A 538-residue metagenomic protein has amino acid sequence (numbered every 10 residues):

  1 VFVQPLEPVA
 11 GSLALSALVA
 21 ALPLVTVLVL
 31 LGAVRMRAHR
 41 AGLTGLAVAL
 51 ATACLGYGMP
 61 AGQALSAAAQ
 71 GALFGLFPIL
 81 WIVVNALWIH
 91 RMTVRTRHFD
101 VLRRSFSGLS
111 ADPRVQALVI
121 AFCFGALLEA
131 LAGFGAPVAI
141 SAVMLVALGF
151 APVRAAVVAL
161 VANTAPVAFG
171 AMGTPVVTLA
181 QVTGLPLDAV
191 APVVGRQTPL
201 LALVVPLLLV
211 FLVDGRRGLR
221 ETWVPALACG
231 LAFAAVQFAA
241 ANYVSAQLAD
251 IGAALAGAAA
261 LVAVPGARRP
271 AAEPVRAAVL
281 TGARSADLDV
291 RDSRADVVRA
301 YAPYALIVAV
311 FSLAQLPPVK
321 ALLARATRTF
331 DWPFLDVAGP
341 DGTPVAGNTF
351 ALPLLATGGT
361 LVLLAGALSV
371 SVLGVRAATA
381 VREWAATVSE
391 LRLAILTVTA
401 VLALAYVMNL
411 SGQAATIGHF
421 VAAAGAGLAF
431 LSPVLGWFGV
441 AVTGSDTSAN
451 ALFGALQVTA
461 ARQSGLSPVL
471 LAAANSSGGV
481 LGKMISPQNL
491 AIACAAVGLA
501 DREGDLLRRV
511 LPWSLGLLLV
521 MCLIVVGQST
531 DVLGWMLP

Functional and structural regions predicted by a protein language model:
P8-L22, G75-I79, L131-P137, A189-L203 (+4 more regions): Structural signature of hydrophobic alpha-helical transmembrane segments
V19-L28, M36-Y57, L80-A86, A226 (+6 more regions): Hydrophobic mid-bilayer segments of alpha-helices in multi-pass membrane transport proteins, especially secondary
F77-I79, H90-R97, L127-P137, A165-M172 (+4 more regions): Short helix-coil transition sites and intra-membrane helix breaks within transmembrane domains of multi-pass
D112-V143, A147, V167, I395-V407 (+1 more regions): Hydrophobic alpha-helical transmembrane segments of multi-pass integral membrane proteins, predominantly secondary
R114-A126, P152-A165, D188-P206, T399-A400 (+2 more regions): Alpha-helical transmembrane segments of multi-pass membrane proteins
A168, M172-A278, S477-P538: Juxtamembrane and boundary regions of transmembrane helices in multi-pass small-molecule transporters and channels
F238-T327: Active-site loops and adjacent core secondary-structure elements that bind or stabilize anionic groups
V290-G439: Transmembrane helical segments that form the transport core of multi-pass membrane transport proteins
